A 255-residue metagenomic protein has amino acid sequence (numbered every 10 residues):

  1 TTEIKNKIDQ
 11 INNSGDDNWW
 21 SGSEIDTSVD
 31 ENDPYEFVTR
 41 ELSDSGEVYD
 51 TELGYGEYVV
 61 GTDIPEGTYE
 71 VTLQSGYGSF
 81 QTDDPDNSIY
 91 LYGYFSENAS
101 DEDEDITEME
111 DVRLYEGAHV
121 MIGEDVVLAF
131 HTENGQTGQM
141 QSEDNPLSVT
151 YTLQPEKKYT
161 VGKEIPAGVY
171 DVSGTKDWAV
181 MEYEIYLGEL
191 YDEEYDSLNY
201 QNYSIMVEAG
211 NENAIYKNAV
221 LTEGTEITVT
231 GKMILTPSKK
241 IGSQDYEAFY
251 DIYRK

Functional and structural regions predicted by a protein language model:
I4-D50, S75-P155, G174-K255: Primarily secretory-pathway and cell-envelope proteins
G54-G56, V60-T68, K157, E164-V169: A glycine-anchored, Pro-Gly-centered beta-turn/N-cap motif
T62, L73-S75: Secreted/periplasmic proteins that engage bacterial cell-wall peptidoglycan
